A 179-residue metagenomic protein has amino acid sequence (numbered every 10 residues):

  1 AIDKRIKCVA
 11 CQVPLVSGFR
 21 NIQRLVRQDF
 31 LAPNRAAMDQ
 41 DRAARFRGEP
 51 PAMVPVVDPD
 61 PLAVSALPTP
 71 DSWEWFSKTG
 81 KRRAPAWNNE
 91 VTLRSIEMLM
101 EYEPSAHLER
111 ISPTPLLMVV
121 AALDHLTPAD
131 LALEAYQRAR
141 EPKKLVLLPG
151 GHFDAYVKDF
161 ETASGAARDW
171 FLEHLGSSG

Functional and structural regions predicted by a protein language model:
A1-F76: Alpha/beta-hydrolase-fold enzymes
R24-L25, E90-L108: Active-site nucleophile elbow and catalytic-triad environment of alpha/beta-hydrolase enzymes
M100, V120, H125-L131: Conserved alpha/beta-hydrolase "acid-adjacent" motif
A106, L133-E134, D169: Active-site phosphate/pyrophosphate- and oxyanion-stabilizing loops and adjacent acidic/basic residues in soluble
I111-S112, L117-V120: Short beta-strand/loop motif that positions the catalytic acidic residue of the alpha/beta-hydrolase fold
T127-K144: Active-site-adjacent alpha-helix of alpha/beta-hydrolase-fold enzymes
G150-S164: Catalytic histidine-centered segment of alpha/beta-hydrolase-like enzymes
A166-S178: C-terminal alpha-helix
